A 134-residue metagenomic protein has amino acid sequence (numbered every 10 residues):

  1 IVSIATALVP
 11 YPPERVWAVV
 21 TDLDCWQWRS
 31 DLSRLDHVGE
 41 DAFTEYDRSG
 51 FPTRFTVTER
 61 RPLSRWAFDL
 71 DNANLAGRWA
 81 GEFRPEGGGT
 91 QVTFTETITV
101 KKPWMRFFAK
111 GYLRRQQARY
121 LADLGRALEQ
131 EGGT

Functional and structural regions predicted by a protein language model:
I1-H37: Hydrophobic ligand-binding cavity/cleft-lining segments
V2-I4, G50-F55, L75-A80: Short, surface-exposed coil-to-beta transition loops
V9-Y11, S49-F51, P85, I98-V100: Beta-strand elements of well-folded, non-transmembrane domains
P10-E14, T58-L63, E82-Q91, Q130-E131: A short, structured loop/turn motif at beta-sheet edges
H37, A122-T134: Short, highly charged C-terminal tails/helix-capping segments
D41-R48, R65-N72: Short beta-strand segments that buttress and anchor functional surface loops
T53-R54, T58, W66-F68: Helix-adjacent hinge/juxtasegments
D71-R126: Beta-strand/loop substructures that line and gate deep hydrophobic ligand-binding cavities in soluble
